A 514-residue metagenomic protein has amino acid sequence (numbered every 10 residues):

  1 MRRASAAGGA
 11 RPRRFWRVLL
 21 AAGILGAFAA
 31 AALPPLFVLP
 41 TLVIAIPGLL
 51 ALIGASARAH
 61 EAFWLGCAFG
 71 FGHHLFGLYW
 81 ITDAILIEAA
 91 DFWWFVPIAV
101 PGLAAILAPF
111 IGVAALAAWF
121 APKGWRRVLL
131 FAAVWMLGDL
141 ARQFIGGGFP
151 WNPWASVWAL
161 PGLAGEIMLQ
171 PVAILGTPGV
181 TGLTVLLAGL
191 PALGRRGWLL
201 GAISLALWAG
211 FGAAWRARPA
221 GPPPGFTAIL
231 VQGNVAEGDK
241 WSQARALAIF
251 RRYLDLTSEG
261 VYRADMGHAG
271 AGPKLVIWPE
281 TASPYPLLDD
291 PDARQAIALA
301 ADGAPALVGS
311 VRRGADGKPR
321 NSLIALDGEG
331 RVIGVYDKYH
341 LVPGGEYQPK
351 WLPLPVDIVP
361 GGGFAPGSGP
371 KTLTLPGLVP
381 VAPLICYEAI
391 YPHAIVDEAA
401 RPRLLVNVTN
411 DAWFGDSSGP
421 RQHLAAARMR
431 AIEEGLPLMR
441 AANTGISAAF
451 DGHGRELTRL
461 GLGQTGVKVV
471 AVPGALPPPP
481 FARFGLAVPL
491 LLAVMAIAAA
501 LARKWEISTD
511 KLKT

Functional and structural regions predicted by a protein language model:
R2-P219, D416-S417, A427-R430, A442-F450 (+2 more regions): Membrane-embedded alpha-helical bundles of multi-pass enzymes that act on lipidic or dolichyl-linked glycan substrates
A217-F484, V488: Soluble catalytic domains of enzymes that build or remodel membrane lipids, polysaccharides, and related
D510-T514: Cytoplasmic C-terminal tails of single-pass
